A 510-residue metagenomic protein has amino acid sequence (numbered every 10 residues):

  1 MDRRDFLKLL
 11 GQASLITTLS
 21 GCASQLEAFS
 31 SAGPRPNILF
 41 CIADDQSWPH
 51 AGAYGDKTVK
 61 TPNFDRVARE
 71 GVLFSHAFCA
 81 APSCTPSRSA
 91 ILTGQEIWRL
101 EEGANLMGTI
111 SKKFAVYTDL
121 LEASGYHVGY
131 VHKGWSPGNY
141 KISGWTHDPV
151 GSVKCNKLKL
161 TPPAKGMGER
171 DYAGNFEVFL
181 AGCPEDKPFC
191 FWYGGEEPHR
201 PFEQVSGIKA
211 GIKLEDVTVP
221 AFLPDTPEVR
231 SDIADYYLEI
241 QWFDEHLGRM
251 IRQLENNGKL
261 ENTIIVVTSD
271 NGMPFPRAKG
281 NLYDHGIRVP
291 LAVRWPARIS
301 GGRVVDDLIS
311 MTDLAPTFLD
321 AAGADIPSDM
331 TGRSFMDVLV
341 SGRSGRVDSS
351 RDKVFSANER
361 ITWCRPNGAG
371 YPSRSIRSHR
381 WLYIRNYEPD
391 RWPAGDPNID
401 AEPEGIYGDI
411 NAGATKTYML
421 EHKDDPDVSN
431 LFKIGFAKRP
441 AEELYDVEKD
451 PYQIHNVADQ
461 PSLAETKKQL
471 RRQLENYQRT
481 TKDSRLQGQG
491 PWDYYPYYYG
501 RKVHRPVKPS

Functional and structural regions predicted by a protein language model:
D2-E443, P451-R472, N476-R479, L486 (+1 more regions): Formylglycine-dependent sulfatase
G490-Y494: A glycine-rich phosphate-binding loop feature that marks nucleotide/adenosyl-phosphate handling sites
